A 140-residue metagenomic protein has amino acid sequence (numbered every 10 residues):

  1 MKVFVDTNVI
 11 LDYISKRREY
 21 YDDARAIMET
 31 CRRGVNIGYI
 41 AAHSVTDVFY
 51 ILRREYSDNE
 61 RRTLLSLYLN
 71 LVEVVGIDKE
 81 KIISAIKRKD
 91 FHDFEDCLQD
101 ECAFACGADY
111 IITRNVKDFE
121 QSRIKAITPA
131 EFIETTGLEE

Functional and structural regions predicted by a protein language model:
M1-I40, R53-E60, Q121, T136-E140: Short, well-structured N-terminal submotif of metal-dependent ribonuclease cores
K2, F104-E140: Acidic, PIN/NYN-like endoribonuclease modules and their adjacent C-terminal/linker elements
N8-V9, H43, E80, K117 (+1 more regions): Alpha-helix/helix-capping structural signal
V9-I10, D47-V48, S84: A general alpha-helix detector
R25, V45, I51-E73, E80: Active-site-proximal, substrate-binding regions of enzyme catalytic domains and RNA-binding/basic surfaces
I40-A42, T113: Short beta-strand segments at enzyme active-site cores
E73-V116: Active-site neighborhoods of divalent-metal-dependent phosphate/nucleic-acid chemistry enzymes
